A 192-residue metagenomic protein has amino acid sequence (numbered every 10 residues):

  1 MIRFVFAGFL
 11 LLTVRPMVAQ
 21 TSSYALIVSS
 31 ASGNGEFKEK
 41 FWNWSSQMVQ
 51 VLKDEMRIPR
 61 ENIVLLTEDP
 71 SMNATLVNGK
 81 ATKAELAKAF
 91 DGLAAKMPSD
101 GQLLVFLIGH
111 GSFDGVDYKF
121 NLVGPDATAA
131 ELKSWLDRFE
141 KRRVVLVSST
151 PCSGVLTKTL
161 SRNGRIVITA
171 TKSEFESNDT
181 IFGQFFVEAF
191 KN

Functional and structural regions predicted by a protein language model:
F4-T13: Sec-dependent N-terminal signal peptides
P16-L104, G111-F113, Y118-K119, V145: Boundary/activation segment at the start of structured domains
A31-G35, D69-N73, G109-D114, P125-T128 (+3 more regions): Solvent-exposed loop/turn segments at secondary-structure junctions within structured extracellular/periplasmic domains
K40-Q47, V51, A81, E85-G92 (+6 more regions): Extracytoplasmic/secreted proteins, especially bacterial periplasmic and envelope-associated proteins
S46, V145-N192: Active-site-proximal C-terminal subdomain of hydrolase catalytic domains
D126, L136-V147, S161: Active-site histidine-anchored catalytic micro-motif
